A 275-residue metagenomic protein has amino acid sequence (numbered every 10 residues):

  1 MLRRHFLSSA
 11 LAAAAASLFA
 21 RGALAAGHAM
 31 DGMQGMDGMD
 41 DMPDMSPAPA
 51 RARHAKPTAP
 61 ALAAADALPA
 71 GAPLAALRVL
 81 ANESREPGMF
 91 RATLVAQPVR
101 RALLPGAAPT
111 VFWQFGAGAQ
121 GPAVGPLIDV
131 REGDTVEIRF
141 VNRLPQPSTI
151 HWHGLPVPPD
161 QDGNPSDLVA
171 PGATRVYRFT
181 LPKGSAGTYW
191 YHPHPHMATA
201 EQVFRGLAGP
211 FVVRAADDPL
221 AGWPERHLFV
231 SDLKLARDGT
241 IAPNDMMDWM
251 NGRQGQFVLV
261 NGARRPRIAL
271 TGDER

Functional and structural regions predicted by a protein language model:
H5-G27: N-terminal export signals
A26-R275: Histidine-centered copper-binding motifs that mark active-site loops of extracellular/periplasmic copper enzymes
